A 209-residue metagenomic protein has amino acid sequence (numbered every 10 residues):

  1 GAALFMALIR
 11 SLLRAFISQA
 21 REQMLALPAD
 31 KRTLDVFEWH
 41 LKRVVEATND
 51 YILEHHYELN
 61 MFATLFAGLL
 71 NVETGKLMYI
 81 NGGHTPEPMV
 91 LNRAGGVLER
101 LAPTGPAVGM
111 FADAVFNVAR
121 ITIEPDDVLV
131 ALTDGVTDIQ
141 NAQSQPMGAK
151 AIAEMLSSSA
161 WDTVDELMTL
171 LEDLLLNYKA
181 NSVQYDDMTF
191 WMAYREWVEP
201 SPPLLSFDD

Functional and structural regions predicted by a protein language model:
G1-D209: Conserved subregion of the PPM/PP2C metallophosphatase catalytic domain
